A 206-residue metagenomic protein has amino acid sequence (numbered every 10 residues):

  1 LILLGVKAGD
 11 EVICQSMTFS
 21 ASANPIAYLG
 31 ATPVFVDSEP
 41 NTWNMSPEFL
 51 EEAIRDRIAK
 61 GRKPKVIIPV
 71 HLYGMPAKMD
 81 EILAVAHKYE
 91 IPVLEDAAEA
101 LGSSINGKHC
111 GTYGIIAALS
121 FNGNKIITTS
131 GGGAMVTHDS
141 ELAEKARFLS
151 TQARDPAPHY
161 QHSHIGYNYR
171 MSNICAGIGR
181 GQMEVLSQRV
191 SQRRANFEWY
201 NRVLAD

Functional and structural regions predicted by a protein language model:
L1-E11, P25-A27, F35-D37, A59 (+1 more regions): Phosphate-binding glycine-rich loop
A8-E11, K63, E144-K145: Short acidic capping loops at alpha-helix termini that bridge into adjacent secondary structure
T18-A23: Conserved coil-to-alpha-helix start sites within the AMP-binding
G30: Structured binding elements
N41-T129, A134-V136, E141: Active-site phosphate-binding strand-loop segment of PLP-dependent enzymes
A100-N106, Y113-D206: Active-site region of PLP-dependent enzymes
